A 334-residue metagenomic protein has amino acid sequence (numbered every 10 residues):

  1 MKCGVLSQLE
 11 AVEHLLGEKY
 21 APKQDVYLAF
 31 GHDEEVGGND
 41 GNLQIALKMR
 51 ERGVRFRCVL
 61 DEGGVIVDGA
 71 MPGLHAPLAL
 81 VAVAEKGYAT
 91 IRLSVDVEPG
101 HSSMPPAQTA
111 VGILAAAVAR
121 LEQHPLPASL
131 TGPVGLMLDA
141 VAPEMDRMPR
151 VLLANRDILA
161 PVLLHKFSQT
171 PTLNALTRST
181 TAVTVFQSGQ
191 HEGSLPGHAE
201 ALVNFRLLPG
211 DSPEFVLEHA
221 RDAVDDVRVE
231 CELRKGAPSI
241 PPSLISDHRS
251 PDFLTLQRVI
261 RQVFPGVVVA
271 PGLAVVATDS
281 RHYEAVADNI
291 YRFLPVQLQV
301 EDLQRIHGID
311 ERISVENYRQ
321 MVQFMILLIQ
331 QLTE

Functional and structural regions predicted by a protein language model:
M1-L80: Acidic/histidine-rich catalytic neighborhood of metal-dependent amide-processing enzymes
R57, G64-A84, Y88-I326, Q330-E334: Metal-dependent amide/peptide-bond hydrolase catalytic core, centered on the "pita-bread" metallohydrolase fold
